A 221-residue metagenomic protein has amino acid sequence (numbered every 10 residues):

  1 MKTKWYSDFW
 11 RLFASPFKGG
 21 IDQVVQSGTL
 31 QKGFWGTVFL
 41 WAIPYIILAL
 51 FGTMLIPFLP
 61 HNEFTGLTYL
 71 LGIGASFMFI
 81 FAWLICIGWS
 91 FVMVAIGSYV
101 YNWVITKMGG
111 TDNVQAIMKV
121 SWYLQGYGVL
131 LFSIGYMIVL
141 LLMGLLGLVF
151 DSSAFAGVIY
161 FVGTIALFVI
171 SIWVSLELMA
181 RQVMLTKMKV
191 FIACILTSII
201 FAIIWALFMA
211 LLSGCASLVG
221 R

Functional and structural regions predicted by a protein language model:
M1-F51, L55-F64: N-terminal juxtamembrane cytosolic/stromal segments of multi-pass membrane proteins
M1-L12, P16, T68-I80, G109 (+4 more regions): Juxtamembrane loop-helix boundary motifs flanking transmembrane segments in multi-pass membrane proteins
P16, P57, H61, S98-M108: Hydrophobic transmembrane alpha-helix segments characteristic of membrane transport and insertion machinery
L30-V38, L71-I87, F91, N113 (+4 more regions): Hydrophobic, aromatic-rich alpha-helical transmembrane segments and their membrane-interface anchor motifs
V38-A49, I96, G126, L167 (+1 more regions): Hydrophobic alpha-helical transmembrane segments of multi-pass integral membrane proteins
L48-W89, G135-L167, A202-R221: Membrane-helix interface segments in multi-pass membrane proteins
F91-V100, W173: Central hydrophobic cores of alpha-helical transmembrane segments in multi-pass inner-membrane proteins across all
N102, T106-M209: Hydrophobic alpha-helical transmembrane segments and adjacent short intramembrane/lumenal linkers of inner/organellar
